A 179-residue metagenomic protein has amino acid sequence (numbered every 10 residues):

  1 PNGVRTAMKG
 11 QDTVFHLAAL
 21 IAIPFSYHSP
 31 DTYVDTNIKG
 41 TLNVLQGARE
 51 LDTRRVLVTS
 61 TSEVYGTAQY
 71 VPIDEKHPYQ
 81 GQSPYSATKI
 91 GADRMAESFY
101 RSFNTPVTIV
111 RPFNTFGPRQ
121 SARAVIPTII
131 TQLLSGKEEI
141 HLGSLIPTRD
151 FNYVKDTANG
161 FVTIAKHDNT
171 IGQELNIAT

Functional and structural regions predicted by a protein language model:
P1-T115, K155: N-terminal Rossmann-like NAD(P)+-binding domain of SDR-like oxidoreductases, especially those catalyzing
G3-T6, L175-T179: Short, intrinsically disordered, charge-balanced linker/junction segments flanking boundaries in proteins
A48, Y100, L133, I164-A165: Hydrophobic pocket-lining residues that define ligand/cofactor binding sites across diverse proteins
Q82-S86, R149, L175: Catalytic tyrosine of NAD(P)H-dependent dehydrogenase/reductases that use a Tyr as the general acid/base
I90, T115-T128, S135-E138, V154-K155 (+1 more regions): Glycine/proline-rich active-site loop of Rossmann-fold NAD(P)-dependent oxidoreductases
P106-T108, E139-H141, Q173: Conserved beta-strand segments of alpha/beta enzyme cores
H141-T148: Catalytic Tyr-x(3-8)-Lys segment
